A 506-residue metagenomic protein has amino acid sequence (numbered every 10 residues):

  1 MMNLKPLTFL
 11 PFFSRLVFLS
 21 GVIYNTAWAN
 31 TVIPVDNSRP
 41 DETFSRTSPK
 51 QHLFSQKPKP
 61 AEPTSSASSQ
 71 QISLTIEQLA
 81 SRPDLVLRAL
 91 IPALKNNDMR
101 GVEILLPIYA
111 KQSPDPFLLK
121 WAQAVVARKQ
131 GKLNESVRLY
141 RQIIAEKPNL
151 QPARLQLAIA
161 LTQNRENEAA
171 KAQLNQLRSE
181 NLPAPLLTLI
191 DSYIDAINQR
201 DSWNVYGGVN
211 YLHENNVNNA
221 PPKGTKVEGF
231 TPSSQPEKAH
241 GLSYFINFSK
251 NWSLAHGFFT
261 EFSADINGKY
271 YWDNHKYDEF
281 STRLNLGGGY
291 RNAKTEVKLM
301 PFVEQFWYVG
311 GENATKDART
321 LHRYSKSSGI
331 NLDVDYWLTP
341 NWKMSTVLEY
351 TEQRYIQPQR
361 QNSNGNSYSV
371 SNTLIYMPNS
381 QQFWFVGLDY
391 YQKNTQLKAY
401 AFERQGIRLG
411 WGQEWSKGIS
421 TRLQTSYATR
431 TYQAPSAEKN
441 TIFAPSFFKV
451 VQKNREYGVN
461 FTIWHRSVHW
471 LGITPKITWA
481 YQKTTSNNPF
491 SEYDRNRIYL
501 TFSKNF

Functional and structural regions predicted by a protein language model:
M1-T31: Gram-negative bacterial Sec-dependent N-terminal signal peptides
N30-T75, P83, L90-N96, E103-P107 (+4 more regions): Gram-negative and organellar
